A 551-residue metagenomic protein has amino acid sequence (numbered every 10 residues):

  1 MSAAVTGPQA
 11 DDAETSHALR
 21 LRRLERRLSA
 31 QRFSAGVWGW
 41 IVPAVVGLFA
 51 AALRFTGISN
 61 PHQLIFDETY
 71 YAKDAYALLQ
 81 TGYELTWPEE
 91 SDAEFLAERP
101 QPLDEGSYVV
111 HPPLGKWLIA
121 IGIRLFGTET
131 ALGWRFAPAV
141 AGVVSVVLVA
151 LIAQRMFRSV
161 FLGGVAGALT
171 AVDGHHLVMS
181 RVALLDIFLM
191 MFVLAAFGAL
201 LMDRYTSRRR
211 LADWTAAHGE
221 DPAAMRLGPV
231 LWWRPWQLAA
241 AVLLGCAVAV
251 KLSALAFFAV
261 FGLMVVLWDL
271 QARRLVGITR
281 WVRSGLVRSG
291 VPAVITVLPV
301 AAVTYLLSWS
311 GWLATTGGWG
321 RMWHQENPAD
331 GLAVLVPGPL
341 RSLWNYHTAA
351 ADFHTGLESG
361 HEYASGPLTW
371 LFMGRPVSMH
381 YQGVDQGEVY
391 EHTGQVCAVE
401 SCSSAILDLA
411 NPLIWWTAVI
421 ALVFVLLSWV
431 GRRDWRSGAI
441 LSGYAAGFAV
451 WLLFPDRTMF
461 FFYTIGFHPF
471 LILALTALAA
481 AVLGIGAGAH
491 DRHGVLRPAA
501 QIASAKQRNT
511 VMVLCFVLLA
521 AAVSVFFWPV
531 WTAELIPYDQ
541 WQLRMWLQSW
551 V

Functional and structural regions predicted by a protein language model:
M1-L53, R288-A301, K506-V517: Start-transfer (signal-anchor) and selected internal transmembrane alpha helices of multi-pass inner/ER membrane
A3-A4, G228-W236, A256, L263 (+4 more regions): Transmembrane helical bundles and short interhelical boundary loops of multi-pass, membrane-embedded
T15-S16, F157, A196-W236, V266-R273: Membrane-interface transmembrane helices that cradle and orient dolichyl/undecaprenyl
V45-V46, L132, V149-V172, M191 (+3 more regions): Transmembrane-helix signature of polytopic, membrane-embedded enzymes that assemble or transfer cell-envelope glycans
A50, A166-A171, L244, V248: Short helix- or helix-capping micro-motifs that position conserved polar/aromatic residues at function-defining sites
F55-L96, P292, V297-V377, I536-M545: Aromatic-rich transmembrane-lumenal/periplasmic boundary elements in polytopic membrane proteins
L64-I65, P138, V178-F188, V250-S253: Short acidic/glycine- and proline-prone juxtamembrane loop motifs at membrane-interface regions of multi-pass membrane
F136-F157, A195, A421-F424: Transmembrane-helix motifs of polytopic, lipid-linked glycan transferases
